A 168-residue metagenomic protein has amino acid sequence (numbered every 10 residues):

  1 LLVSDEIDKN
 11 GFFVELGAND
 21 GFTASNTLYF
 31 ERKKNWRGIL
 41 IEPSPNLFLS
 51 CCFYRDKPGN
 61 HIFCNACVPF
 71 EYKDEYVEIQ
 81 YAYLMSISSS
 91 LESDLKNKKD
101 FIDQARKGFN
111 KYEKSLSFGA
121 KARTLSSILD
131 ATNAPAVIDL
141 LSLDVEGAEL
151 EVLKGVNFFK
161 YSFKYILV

Functional and structural regions predicted by a protein language model:
L1-V168: Phosphate/nucleotide-binding beta-alpha loop and adjacent structural elements of enzyme active sites
